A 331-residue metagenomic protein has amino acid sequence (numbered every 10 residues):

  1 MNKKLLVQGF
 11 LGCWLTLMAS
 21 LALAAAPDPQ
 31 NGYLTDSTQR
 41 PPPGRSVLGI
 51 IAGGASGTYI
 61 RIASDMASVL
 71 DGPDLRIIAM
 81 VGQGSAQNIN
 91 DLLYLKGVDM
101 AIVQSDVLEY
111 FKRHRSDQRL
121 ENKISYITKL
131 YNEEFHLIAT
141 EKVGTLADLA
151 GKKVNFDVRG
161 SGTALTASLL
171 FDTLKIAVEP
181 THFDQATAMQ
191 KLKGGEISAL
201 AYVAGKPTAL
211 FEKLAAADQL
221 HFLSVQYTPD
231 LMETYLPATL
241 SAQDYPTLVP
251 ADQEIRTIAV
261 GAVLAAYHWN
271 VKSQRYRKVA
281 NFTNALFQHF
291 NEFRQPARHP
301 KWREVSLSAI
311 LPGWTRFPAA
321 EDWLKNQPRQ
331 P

Functional and structural regions predicted by a protein language model:
M1-C13: Bacterial N-terminal signal peptides that target proteins for export
W14, A22-V81, L120-K123, F287-P331: N-terminal hydrophobic or amphipathic helices and topogenic motifs
R45, G57, D74, G84-Q87 (+8 more regions): Extracytoplasmic
R45-L70, I77, E133-Q190, G194: Bilobed "Venus flytrap"/periplasmic-binding protein-like clamshell domains and structurally analogous long
A63, A67-S68, A79-R119, M189-K191 (+1 more regions): Pocket-flanking alpha-helical
S105-D106, R115, I176-Q274: Pocket-lining segment of extracytoplasmic ligand-binding domains
R159-L170, A238-I310: Ligand-binding clefts/hinges and TM-proximal coupling segments of bilobed small-molecule sensing domains
T187, K193-G194, A204-D218, F222 (+2 more regions): An extracytoplasmic/periplasmic, membrane-proximal ligand-sensing/linker region
